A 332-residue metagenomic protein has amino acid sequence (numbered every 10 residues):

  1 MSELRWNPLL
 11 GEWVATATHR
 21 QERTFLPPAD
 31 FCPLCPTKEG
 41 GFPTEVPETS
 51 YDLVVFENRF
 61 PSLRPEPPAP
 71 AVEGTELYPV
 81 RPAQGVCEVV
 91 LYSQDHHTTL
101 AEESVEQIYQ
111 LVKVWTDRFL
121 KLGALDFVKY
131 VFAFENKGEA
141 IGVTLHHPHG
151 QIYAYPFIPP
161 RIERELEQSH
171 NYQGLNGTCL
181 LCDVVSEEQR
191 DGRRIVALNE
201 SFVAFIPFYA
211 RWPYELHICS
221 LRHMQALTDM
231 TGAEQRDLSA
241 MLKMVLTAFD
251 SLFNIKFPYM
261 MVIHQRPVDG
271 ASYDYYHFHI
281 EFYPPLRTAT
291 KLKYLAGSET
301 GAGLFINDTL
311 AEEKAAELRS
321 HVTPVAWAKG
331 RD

Functional and structural regions predicted by a protein language model:
M1-H147, Y153-Q225, T247, P258-Y259 (+1 more regions): Active-site microenvironments that recognize anionic phosphate/pyrophosphate groups
Q225-E234, L238-L242: A contiguous, surface-exposed recognition patch within enzymatic or periplasmic domains that forms
M230-E234, V262, Y294-L295: Composition- and surface-driven signal marking solvent-exposed, interaction-prone regions in large proteins
D237-K256: Extended C-terminal subregions enriched in glycine
V262-V268: A glycine-rich phosphate-binding loop feature that marks nucleotide/adenosyl-phosphate handling sites
